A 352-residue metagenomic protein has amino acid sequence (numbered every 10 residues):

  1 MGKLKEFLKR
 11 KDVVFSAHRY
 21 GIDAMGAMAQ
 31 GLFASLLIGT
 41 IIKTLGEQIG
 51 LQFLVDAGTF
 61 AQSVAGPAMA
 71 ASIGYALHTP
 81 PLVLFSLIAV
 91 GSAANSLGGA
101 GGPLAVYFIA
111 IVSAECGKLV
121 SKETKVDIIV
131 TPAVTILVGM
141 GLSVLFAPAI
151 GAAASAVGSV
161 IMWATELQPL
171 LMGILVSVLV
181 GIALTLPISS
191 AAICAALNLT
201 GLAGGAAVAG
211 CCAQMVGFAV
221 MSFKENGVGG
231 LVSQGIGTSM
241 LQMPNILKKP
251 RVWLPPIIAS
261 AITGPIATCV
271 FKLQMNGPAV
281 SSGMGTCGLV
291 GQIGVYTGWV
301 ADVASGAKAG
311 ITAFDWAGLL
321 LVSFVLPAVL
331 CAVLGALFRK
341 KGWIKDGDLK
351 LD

Functional and structural regions predicted by a protein language model:
M1-D352: Pore-lining transmembrane helices
